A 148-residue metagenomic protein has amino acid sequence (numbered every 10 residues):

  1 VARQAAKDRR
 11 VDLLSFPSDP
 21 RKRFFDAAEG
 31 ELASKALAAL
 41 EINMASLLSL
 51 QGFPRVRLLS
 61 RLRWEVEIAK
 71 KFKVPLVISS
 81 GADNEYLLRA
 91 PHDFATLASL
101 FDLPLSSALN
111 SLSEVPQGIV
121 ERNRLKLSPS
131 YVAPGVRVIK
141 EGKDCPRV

Functional and structural regions predicted by a protein language model:
V1-V148: Charged catalytic cores and adjacent phosphate/nucleic-acid-binding surfaces used for phosphate/nucleic-acid chemistry
